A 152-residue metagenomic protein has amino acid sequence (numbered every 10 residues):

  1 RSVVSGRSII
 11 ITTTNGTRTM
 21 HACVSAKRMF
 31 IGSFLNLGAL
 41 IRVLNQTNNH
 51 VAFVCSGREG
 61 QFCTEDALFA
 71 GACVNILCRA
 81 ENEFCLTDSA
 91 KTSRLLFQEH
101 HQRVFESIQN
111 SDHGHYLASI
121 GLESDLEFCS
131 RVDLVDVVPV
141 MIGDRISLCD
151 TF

Functional and structural regions predicted by a protein language model:
R1-T14, A22-R28, N48, T64-F152: Long, charged alpha-helical interface segments
I11-N15, S33, F53-G57: Short, structured patches in soluble enzyme cores that scaffold and shape functional sites
R18, A22-C23, G38-L44: Internal active-site segments that recognize and position negatively charged phosphoryl groups and nucleotide moieties
F30-R42, A80-C85: Short, acidic/small-residue loops that bind anionic groups at enzyme active sites
V43-V51: Glycine-rich phosphate/diphosphate-binding loops that line cofactor/substrate pockets in enzymes
F53, E59-D66: Active-site-proximal helix/loop microenvironment of the serine DD-peptidase/beta-lactamase transpeptidase fold
